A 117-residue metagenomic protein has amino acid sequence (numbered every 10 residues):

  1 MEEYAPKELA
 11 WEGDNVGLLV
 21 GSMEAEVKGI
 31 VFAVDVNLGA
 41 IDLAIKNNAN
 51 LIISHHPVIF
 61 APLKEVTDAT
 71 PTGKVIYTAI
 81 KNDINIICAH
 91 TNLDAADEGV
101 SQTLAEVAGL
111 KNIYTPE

Functional and structural regions predicted by a protein language model:
M1-E117: Hydrophobic structural segments
